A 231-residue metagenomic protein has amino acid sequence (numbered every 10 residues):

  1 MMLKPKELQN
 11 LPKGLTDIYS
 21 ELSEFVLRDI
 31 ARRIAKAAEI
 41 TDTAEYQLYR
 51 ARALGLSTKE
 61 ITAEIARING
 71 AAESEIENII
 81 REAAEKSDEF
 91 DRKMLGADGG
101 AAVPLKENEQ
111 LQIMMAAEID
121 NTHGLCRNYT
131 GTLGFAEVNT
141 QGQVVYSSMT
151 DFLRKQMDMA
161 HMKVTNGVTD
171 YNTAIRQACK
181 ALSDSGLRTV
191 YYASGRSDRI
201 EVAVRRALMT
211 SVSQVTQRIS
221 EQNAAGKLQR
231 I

Functional and structural regions predicted by a protein language model:
M1-S194: N-terminal leader/targeting and assembly helices and adjacent pre-domain segments
A181, R188-I231: Acidic, glycine-rich two-metal-ion catalytic cores of nucleic acid-processing enzymes
